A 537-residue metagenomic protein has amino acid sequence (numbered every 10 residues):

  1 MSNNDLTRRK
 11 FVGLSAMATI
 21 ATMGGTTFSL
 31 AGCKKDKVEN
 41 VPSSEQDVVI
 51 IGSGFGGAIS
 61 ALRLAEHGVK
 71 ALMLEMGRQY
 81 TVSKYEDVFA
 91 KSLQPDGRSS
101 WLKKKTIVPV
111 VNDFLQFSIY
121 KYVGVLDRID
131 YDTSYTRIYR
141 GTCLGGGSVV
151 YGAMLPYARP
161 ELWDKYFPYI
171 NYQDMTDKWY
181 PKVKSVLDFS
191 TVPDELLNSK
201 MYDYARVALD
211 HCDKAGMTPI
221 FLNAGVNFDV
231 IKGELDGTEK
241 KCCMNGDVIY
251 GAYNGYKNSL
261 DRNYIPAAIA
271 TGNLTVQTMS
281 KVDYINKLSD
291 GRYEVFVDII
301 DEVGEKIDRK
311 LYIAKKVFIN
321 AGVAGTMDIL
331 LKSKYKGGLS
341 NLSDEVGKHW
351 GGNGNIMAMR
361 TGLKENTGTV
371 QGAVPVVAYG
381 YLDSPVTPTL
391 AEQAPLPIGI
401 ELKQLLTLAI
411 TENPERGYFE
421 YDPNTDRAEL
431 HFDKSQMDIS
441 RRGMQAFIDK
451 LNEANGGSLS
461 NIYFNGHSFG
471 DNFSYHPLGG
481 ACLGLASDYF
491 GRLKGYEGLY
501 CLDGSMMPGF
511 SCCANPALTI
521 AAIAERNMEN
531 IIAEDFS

Functional and structural regions predicted by a protein language model:
S2-N4, K10-G32: N-terminal export signals
E39-K165, I170-Y172, G325, L339-R360 (+1 more regions): N-terminal glycine-rich phosphate/pyrophosphate-binding loop and immediately adjacent elements
G54-F55, S199, A324, S435 (+2 more regions): Residue-level detector of alpha-helix initiation sites
E66, E75-K91, S280, I285 (+4 more regions): Glycine-rich loop(s) and the adjacent beta-strand/alpha-helix scaffold that form part
S118-Y139, G147, Y151, Y157 (+7 more regions): FAD cofactor-binding and catalytic pocket of flavoenzymes
L162, Y169-K281, F447, G470-P477 (+1 more regions): Conserved redox-cofactor binding core of oxidoreductases
S458-L493: Active-site Gly/Thr loop motif
G509-N527: A conserved FAD-binding loop/helix module that cradles the flavin
